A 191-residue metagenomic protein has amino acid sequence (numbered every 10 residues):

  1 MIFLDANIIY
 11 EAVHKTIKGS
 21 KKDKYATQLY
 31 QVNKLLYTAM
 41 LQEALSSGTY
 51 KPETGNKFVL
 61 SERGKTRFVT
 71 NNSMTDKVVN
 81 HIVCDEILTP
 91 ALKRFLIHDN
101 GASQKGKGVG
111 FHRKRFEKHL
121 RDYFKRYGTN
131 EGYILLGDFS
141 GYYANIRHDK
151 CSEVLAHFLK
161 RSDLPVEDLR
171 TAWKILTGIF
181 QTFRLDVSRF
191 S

Functional and structural regions predicted by a protein language model:
M1-S47: Non-catalytic, polymerase-adjacent accessory regions of viral genome-replication enzymes
L4-S20, E53-K57, C84-L92, F124 (+2 more regions): Short, compositionally biased low-complexity segments
N7, L35, A39, D76-H81 (+4 more regions): Non-catalytic, well-ordered alpha-helical scaffold segments
K21-K24, N56-V78, F95-K107, F180-S191: Short, conserved non-catalytic motifs in the polymerase core
T27, Q31, G106, V166-L169: Conserved phosphate/pyrophosphate-binding and hydrolysis machinery centered on Walker-type P-loop NTPases, extending
L36-K65: Active-site-flanking structural segment that lines cofactor/substrate pockets
C84-H148: Active-site-proximal segment of RNA-dependent polymerases
H119, K125-S191: Conserved polymerase palm-domain catalytic core
